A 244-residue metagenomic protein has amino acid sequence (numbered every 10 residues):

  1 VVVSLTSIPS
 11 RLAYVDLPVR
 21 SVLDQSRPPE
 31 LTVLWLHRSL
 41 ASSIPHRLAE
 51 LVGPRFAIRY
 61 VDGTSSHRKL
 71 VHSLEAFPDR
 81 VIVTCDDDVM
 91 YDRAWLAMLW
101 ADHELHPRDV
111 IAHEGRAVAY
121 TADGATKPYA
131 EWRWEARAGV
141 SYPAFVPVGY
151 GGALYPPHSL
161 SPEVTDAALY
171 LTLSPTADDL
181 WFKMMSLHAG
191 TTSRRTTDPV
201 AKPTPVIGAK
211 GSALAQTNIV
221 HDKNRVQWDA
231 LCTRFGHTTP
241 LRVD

Functional and structural regions predicted by a protein language model:
V1, L169-D244: C-terminal catalytic/acceptor-binding lobe
V1-D24: N-proximal low-complexity "stem/linker" segments adjacent to membrane-targeting elements
R11-A13, V61-K69: A short, glycine-/small-residue-rich helix N-cap motif at loop->alpha-helix starts within glycosyltransferase
P18-E30, R38, E50: Short, acidic, metal-binding catalytic loop of nucleotide-sugar glycosyltransferases
E30-A41, R59-Y60: Short beta-strand/loop segment that forms part of the nucleotide-sugar
L70-V81: Active-site nucleotide-sugar/metal-binding loop of Leloir-type enzymes
D79-M90: Short beta-strand-to-loop acidic/aromatic patch adjacent to the donor-nucleotide binding site
M90-L169: Conserved catalytic core of nucleotide-sugar-dependent glycosyltransferases
